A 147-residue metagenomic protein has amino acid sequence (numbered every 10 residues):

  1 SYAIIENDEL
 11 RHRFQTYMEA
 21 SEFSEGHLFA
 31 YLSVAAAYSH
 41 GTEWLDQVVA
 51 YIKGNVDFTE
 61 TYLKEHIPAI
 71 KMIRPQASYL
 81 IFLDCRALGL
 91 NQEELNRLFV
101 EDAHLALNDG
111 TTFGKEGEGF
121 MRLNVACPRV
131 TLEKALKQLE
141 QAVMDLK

Functional and structural regions predicted by a protein language model:
S1-K53, V143: Conserved core segment of the aminotransferase class I/II
N7-D8, A87-G89, P128-V130: Helix N-cap motif at beta-to-alpha junctions
R13, L32-A36, Y51, F58 (+4 more regions): Alpha-helical elements of Rossmann-like donor-binding domains used by nucleotide-donor carbohydrate transfer enzymes
L28-Y31, A35, A50-E60, M72-C85: Conserved glycine-rich beta-strand-loop-beta hairpin in the small C-terminal domain of fold type I
T59-Y62, A142: Short alpha-helical functional segments enriched in proximate histidine and acidic residues
E60, A69-M72, A106-T111: A short linear hydrophobic-aromatic micro-motif
L98-L107, F113-K147: PLP-dependent enzyme catalytic core of the Aspartate aminotransferase-like
